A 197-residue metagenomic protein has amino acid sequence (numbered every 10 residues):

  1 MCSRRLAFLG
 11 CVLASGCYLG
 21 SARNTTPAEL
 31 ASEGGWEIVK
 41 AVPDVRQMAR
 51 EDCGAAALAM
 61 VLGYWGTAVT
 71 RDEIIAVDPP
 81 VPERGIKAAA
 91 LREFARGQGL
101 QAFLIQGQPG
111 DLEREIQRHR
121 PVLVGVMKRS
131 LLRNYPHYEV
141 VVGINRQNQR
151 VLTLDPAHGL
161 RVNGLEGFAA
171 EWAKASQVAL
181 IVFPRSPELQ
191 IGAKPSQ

Functional and structural regions predicted by a protein language model:
M1-C17: Sec-dependent bacterial lipoprotein signal peptides
G16-R84, P109, K128, Q147 (+1 more regions): Active-site-adjacent structural segments surrounding the nucleophilic cysteine of cysteine proteases and isopeptidases
Y18-T26, N145-Q197: Noncatalytic regulatory segments and standalone regulatory/sensor domains
D52, A56-M60, I86, A90-E93 (+4 more regions): Extracytoplasmic/secreted proteins, especially bacterial periplasmic and envelope-associated proteins
I74-G110: Mid-chain, structured segments of secreted extracytoplasmic proteins
R96, I116, A173: Anion (oxyanion) recognition and catalysis
Q101, I105-L154, V162: Active-site-adjacent substructure of cysteine-protease-like catalytic cores
